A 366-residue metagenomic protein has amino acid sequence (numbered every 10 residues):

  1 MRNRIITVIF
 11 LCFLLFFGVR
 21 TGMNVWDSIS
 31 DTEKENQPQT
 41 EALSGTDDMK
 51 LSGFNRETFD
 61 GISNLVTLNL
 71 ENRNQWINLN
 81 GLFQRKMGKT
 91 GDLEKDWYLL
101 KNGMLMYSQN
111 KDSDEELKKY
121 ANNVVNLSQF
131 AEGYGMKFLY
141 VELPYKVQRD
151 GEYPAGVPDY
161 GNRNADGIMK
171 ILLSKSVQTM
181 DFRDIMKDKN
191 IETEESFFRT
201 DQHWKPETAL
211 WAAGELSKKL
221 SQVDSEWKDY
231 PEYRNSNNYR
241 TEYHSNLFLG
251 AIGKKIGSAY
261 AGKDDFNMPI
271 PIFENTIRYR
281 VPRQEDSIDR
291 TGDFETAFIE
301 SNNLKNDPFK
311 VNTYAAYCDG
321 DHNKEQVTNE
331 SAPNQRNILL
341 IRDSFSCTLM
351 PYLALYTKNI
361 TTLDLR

Functional and structural regions predicted by a protein language model:
M1-R366: Extracellular glycan-modifying ectodomains
